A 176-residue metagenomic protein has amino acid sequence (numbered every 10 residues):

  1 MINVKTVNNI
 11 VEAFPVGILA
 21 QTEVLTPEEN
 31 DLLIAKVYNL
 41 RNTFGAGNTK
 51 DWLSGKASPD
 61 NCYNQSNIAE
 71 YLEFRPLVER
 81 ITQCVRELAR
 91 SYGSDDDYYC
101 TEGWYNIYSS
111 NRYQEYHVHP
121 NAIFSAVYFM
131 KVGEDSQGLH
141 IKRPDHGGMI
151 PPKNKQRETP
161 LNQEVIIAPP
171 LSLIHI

Functional and structural regions predicted by a protein language model:
I2-Y92, Y113: Non-heme Fe(II)/2-oxoglutarate
V11-A13, D96, H117, V132: Sterically constrained small-residue positions within well-ordered secondary structures of folded domains
E12-V16, D97-Y99, P170-L171: A short, polar/charged loop/turn motif at coil->beta-strand junctions and beta-hairpin connectors
R90, S94, V132-D135: Alpha-helix capping at helix-to-loop junctions
G93-G103: A short coil-to-beta-strand element that immediately follows conserved catalytic motifs
E102-S172: Catalytic core of non-heme Fe(II) oxygenases with the double-stranded beta-helix
I174-I176: Conserved small/polar residues in nucleotide/adenosyl-binding loops
